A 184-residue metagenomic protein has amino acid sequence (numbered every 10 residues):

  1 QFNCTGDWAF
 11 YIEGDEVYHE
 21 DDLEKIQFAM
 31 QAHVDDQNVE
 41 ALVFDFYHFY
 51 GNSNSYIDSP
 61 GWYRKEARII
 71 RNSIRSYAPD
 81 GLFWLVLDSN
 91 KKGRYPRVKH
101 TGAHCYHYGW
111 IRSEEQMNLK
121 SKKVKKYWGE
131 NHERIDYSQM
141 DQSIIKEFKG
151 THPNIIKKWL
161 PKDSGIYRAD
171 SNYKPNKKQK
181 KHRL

Functional and structural regions predicted by a protein language model:
Q1-W8: Active-site nucleotide-sugar/metal-binding loop of Leloir-type enzymes
V17-L184: Catalytic-site signature of metal-activated, phosphate-bearing donor transferases, centered on the GT-A/GT-A-like
